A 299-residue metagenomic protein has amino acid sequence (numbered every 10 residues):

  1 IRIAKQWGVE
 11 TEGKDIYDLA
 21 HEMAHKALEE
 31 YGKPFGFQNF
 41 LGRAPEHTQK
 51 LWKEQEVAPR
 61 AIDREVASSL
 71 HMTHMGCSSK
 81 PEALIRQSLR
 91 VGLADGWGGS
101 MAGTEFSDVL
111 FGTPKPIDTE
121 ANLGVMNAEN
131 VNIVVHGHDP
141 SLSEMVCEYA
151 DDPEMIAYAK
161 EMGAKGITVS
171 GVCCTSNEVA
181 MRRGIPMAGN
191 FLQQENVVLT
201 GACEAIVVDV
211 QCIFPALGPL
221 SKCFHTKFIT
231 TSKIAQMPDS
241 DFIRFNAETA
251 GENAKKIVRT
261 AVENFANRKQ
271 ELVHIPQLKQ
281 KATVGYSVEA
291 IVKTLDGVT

Functional and structural regions predicted by a protein language model:
I1-T299: Metallocofactor- and cofactor-centric catalytic cores in central/energy metabolism, strongly enriched
